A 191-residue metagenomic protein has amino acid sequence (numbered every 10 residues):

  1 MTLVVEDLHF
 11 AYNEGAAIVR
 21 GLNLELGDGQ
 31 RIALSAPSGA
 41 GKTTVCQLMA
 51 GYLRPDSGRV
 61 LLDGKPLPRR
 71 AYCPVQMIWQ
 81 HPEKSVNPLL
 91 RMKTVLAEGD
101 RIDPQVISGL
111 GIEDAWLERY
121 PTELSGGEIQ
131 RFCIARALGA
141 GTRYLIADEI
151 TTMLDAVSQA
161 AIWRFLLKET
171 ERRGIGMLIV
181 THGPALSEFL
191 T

Functional and structural regions predicted by a protein language model:
M1-V5, H9-G21, D28: A short, flexible loop at the N-terminus of ABC-type nucleotide-binding domains that lies
S35-P37: The feature captures the beta-strand-to-loop junction immediately N-terminal to the Walker
A50: Helix-to-loop junction immediately C-terminal to a conserved catalytic motif
G58-A71, I102: Conserved ABC transporter NBD signature motif
H81, P88-D103: Q-loop/switch helix immediately C-terminal to the Walker
Y120-L124, E128: Conserved ABC ATPase signature
I134, I146, I162: Hydrophobic anchor residue at the start of the ABC signature
